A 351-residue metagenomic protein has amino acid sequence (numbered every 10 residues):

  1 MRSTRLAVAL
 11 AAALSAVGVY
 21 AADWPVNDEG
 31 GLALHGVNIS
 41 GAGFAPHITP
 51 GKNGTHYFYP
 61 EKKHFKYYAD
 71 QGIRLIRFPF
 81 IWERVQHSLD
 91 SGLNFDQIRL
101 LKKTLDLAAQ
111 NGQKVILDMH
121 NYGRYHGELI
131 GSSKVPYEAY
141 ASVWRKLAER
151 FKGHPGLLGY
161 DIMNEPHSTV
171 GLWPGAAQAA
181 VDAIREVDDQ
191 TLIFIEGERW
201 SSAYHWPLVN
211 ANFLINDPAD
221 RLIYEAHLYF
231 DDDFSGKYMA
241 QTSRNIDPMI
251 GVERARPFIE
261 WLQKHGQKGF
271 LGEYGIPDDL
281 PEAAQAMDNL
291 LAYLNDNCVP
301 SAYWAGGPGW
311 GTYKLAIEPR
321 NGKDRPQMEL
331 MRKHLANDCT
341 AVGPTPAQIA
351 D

Functional and structural regions predicted by a protein language model:
M1-V8: Bacterial N-terminal signal peptides that target proteins for export
A16-G18: N-terminal signal peptide c-region/cleavage motif recognized by signal peptidases
A21-L75: N-terminal carbohydrate-binding accessory modules
A45-N53, W82-R99, N121-P136, K237-Q241 (+1 more regions): Surface-exposed, active-site-proximal loop segments in enzymatic domains
N53, Y57-F58, A141-R145, E149-L158 (+2 more regions): Extracellular glycoside hydrolase catalytic/binding regions
H56-R74, D90-N121, H126-G159, W173-E186: An active-site-proximal structural segment forming one wall of the substrate-binding cleft that immediately precedes
P79-I81, H120-G123, G197-R199, Y303-G311: Short, solvent-exposed turn/loop segments enriched in Gly/Ser/Thr/Pro and often Arg
V115-L117, G269, S301: Hydrophobic beta-strand scaffold residues
